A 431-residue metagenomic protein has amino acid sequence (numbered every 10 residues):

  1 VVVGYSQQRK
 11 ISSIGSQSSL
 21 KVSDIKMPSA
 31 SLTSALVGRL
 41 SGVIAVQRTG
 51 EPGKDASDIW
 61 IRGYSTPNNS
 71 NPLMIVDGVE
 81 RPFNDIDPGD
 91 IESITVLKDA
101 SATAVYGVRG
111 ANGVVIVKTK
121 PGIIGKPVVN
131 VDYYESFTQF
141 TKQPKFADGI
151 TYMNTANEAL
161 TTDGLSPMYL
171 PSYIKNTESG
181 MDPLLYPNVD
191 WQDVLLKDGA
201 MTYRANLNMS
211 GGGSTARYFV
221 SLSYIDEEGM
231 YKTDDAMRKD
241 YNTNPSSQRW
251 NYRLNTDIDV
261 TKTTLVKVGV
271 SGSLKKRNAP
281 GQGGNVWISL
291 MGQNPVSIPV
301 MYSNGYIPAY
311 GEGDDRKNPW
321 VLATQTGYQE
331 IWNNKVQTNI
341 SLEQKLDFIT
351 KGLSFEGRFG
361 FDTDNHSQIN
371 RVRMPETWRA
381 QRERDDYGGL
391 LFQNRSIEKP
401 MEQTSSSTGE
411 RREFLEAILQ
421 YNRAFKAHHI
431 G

Functional and structural regions predicted by a protein language model:
V1, A417, Y421-G431: Short, intrinsically disordered, charge-balanced linker/junction segments flanking boundaries in proteins
V1-Y252, V266: Short, small/polar-rich motifs associated with maturation and membrane association, primarily at protein termini
I75, D132, S354-T363, G431: Extended hydrophobic secondary-structure segments that form protein cores and membrane-embedded regions
V96, S179-D190, E228-R238, E312-T324 (+2 more regions): Flexible, solvent-exposed coil segments and beta strand-coil junctions, predominantly the extracellular/periplasmic
G122-P127, S214-T215, M230, T263 (+3 more regions): Short loop/turn motifs that connect adjacent beta-strands in outer-membrane beta-barrel proteins
F140-K142, V189-S223, E227-Y231, T243-K317 (+4 more regions): Flexible loop and strand-edge segments within Gram-negative outer membrane beta-barrel domains
F146-Y152, A236-N242, G283-Q293, R371-Q381 (+1 more regions): Flexible, surface-exposed loop regions and adjacent strand-edge segments of Gram-negative outer-membrane beta-barrel
